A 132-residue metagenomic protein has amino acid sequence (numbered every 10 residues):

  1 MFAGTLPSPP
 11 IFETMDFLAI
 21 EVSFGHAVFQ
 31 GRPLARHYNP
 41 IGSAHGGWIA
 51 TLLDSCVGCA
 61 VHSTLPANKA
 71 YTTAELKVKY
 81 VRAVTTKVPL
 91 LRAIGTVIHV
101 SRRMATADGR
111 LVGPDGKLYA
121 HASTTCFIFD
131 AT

Functional and structural regions predicted by a protein language model:
M1-T132: Terminal targeting signals and extreme-terminal segments of soluble enzymes
